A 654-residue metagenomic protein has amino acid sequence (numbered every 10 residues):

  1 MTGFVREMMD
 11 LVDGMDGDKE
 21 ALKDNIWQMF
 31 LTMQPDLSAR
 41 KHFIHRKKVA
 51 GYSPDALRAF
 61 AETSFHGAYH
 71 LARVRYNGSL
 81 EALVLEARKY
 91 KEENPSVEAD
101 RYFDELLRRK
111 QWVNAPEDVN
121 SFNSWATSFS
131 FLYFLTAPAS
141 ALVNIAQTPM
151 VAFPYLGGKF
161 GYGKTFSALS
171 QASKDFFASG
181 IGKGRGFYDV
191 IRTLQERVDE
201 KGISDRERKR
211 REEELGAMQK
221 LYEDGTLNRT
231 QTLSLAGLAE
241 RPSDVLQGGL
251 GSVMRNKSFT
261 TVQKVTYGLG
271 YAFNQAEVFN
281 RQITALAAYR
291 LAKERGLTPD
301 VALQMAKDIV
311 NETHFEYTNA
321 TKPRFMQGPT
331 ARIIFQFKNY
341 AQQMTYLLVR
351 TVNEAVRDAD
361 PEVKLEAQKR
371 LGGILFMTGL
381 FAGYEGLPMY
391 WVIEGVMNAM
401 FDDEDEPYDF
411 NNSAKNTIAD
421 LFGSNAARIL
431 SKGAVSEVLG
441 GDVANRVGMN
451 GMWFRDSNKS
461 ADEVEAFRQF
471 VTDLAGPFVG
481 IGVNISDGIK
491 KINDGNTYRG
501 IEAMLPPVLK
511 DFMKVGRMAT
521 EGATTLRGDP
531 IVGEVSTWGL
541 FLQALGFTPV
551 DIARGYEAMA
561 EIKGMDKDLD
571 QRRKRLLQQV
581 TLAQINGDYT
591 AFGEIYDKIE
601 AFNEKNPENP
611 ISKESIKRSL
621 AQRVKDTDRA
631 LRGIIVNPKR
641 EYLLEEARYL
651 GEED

Functional and structural regions predicted by a protein language model:
M1, L142-V143, F337, G482 (+1 more regions): Short low-polarity hydrophobic stretches
M1-P116: Polar, solvent-exposed alpha-helical protein-interaction surfaces
D10, I44, A50, E62 (+13 more regions): General helical structural elements
D36, D55, S64, S96 (+6 more regions): Generic low-complexity segments that are intrinsically disordered, proline-rich and/or Lys/Arg-biased
E62-L430, A434-L439, R455-E463, L576 (+2 more regions): Hydrophobic, often aromatic-rich secondary-structure segments at membrane interfaces
G158, V392-D420, A427-Q543, P549-E561: Membrane-interacting alpha-helical segments
G488-D654: Hydrophobic alpha-helical segments
